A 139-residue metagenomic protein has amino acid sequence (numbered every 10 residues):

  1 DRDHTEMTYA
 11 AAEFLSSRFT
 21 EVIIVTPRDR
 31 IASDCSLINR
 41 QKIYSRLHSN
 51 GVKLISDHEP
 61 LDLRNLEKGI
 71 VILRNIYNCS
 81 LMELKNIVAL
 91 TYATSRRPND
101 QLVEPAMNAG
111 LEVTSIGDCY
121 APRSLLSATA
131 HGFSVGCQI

Functional and structural regions predicted by a protein language model:
D1-C35, L73-I139: Rossmann-like dinucleotide/flavin-binding elements
T8, H48, D62-N65, S80: Serine/threonine-rich low-complexity intrinsically disordered regions
S17-F19, S49, I55, L66 (+1 more regions): Short, well-ordered coil/turn elements that cap or connect secondary structure elements
V25, L47-P60: A conserved beta-strand/loop element that lines the FAD pocket in flavoprotein oxidoreductases
N39-H48: Alpha-helical protein-protein interaction modules
H48, V71-I72: Low-complexity, Gly/Pro
S56-I70, R97: A conserved short coil-to-beta-strand element within the FAD-binding core of flavoproteins
